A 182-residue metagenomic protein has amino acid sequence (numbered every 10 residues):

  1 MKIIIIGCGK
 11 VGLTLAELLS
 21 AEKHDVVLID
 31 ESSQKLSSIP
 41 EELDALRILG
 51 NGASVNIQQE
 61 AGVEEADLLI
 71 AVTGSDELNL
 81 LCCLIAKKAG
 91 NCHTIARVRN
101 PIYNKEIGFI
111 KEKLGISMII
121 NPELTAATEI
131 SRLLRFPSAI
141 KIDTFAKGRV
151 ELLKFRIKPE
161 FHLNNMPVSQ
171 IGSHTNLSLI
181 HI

Functional and structural regions predicted by a protein language model:
M1-I182: Cytosolic regulatory regions of ion transport systems
